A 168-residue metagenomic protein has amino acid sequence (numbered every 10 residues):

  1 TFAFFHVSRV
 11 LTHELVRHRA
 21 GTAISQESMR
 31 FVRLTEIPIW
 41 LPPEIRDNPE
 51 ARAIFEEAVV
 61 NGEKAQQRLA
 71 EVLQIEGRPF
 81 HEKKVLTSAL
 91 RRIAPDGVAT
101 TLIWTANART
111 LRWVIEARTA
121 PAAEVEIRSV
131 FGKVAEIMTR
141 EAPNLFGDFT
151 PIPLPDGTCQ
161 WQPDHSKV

Functional and structural regions predicted by a protein language model:
T1-V168: Family-specific signature for flavin-dependent thymidylate synthase
